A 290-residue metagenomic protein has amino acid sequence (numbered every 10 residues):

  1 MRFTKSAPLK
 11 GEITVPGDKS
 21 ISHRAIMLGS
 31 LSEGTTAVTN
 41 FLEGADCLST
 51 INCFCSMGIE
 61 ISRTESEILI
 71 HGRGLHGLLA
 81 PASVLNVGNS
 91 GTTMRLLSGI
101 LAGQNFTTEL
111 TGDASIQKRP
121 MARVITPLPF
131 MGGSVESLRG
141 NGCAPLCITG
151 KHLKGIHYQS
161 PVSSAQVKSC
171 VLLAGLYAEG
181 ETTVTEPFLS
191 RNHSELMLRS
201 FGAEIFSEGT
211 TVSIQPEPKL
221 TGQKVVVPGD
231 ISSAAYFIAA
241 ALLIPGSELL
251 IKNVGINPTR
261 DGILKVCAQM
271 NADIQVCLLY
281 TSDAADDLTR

Functional and structural regions predicted by a protein language model:
M1-S282: Structural preference for solvent-exposed beta-strand-turn elements and adjacent flexible terminal/loop segments within
Y280-R290: Single conserved hydrophobic/aromatic residue that forms the stacking wall/gate of nucleotide- or nucleobase-binding
